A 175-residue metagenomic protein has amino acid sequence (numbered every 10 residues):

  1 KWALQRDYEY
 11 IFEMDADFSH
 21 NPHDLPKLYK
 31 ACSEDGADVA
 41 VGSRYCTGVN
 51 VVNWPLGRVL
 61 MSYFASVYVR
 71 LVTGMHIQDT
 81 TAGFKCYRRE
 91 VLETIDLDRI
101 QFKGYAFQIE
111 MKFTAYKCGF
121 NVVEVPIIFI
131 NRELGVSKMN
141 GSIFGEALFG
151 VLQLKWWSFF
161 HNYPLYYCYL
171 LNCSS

Functional and structural regions predicted by a protein language model:
K1-F12, P22-Y105, R132-F149: Acceptor/aglycone-binding surface of glycosyltransferases and processive sugar-polymer synthases
E9, H23, E34, E90-V91 (+2 more regions): Terminal low-complexity segments of carbohydrate-biosynthetic enzymes
D15-S19: The conserved acidic donor/metal-binding loop of glycosyltransferases
H20-N21, V125: Hydrophobic alpha-helix-in-membranes signature
N53, I95, F113-A115, L165: Amphipathic alpha-helical interaction segments
H76, R99-K103, K112-I130: Catalytic donor-sugar/metal-binding loop of nucleotide-sugar-dependent glycosyltransferases
D96, G119-N121, I143, N172: Short alpha-helix boundary/capping motifs
I109: DNA-recognition element of transcription regulators
